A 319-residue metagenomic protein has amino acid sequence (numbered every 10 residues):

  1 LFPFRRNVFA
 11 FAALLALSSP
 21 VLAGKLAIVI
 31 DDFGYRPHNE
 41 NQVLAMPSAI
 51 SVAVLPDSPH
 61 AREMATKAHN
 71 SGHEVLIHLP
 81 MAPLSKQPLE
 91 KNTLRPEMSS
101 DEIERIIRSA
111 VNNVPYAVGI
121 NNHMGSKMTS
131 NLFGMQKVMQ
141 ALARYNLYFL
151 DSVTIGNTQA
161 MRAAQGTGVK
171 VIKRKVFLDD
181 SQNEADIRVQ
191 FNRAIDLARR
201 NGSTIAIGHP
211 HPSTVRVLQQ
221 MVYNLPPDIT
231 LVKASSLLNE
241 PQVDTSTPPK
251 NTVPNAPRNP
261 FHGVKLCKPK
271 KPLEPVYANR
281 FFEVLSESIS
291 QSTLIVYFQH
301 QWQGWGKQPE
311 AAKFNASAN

Functional and structural regions predicted by a protein language model:
L1-F9: Bacterial N-terminal signal peptides that target proteins for export
S18-S19: N-terminal signal peptide c-region/cleavage motif recognized by signal peptidases
L22-Q87: Active-site beta->alpha N-cap acidic-glycine motif
L26-I30, K91-D101, D180-A185: Active-site mouth loops of central-metabolism enzymes
R36-N39, H60-M64, L84-P88, M128-F133 (+3 more regions): Extracytoplasmic/secreted cell-surface and envelope-processing proteins
A68-Y116: Substrate-binding cleft of extracellular glycoside hydrolase catalytic domains
S100-N192, R199, S203-T204, H209-T230 (+1 more regions): Catalytic domains of cell-wall/extracellular-matrix polysaccharide-remodeling enzymes, centered on de-N-acetylation
R144-T154, S213-A318: C-terminal domain-boundary segment and adjacent tail
